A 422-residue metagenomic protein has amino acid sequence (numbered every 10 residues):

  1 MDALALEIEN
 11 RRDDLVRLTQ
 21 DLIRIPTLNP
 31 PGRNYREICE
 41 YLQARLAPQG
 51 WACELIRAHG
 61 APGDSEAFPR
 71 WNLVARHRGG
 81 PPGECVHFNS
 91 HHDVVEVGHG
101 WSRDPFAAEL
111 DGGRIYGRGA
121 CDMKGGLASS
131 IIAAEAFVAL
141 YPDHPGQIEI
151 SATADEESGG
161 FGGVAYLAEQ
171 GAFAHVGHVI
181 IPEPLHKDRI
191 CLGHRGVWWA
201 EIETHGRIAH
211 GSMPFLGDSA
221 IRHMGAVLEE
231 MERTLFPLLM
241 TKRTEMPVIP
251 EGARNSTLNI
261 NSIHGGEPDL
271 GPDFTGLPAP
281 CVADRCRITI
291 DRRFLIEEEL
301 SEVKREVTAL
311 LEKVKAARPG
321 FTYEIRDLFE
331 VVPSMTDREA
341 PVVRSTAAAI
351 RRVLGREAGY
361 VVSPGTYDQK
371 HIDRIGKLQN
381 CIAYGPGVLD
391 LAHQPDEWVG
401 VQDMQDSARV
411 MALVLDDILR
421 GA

Functional and structural regions predicted by a protein language model:
M1-A3, T27, D64, W199-A422: Metal-dependent amide/peptide-bond hydrolase catalytic core, centered on the "pita-bread" metallohydrolase fold
M1-I115, A139-H144: Acidic/His- and Gly-rich active-site-bordering loop/insert found across diverse amide/peptide-bond hydrolases
Q49, L140-H144, A172-F173, V314-G320: Short helix-capping segments at alpha-helix termini
E54, H87, E149-S151, N259 (+1 more regions): A structural signal for isolated positions on well-ordered beta-strands in alpha/beta enzyme cores
A58, S151-D155, I263, L328-E330: Short loop/turn motifs enriched for small/polar and acidic residues
E84-V86, R114, E149, G177-V179 (+2 more regions): Structural motif
G98-E109, H194-V197, D273, G385-P386: Short, flexible, mixed-charge acidic loops at enzyme active sites
I115, A120-C121, G125-L235, G252-R254 (+1 more regions): Fold-level recognition of mixed alpha/beta catalytic cores in primary-metabolism enzymes, strongest
